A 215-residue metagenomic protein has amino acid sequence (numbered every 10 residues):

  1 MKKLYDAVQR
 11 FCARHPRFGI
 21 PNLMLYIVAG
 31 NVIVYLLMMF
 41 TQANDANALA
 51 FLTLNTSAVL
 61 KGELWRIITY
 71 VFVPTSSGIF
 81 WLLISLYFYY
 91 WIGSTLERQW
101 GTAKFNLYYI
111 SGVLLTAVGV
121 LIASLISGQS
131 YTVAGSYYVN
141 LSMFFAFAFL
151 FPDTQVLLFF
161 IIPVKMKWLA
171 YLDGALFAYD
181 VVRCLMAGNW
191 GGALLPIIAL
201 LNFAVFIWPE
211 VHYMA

Functional and structural regions predicted by a protein language model:
M1-I20, L121, A175-A215: C-terminal transmembrane module of polytopic alpha-helical membrane proteins
C12, P16-V113, A117-V118, S124 (+2 more regions): N-terminal TM1-TM2 helical hairpin plus the immediately adjacent luminal interfacial "cap"
M24-V34, Y109-G112, F145, L169-L176 (+1 more regions): Hydrophobic alpha-helical transmembrane segments of polytopic
V32, L36-L37, V113-L121, A148 (+2 more regions): Aromatic-anchored segments of alpha-helical transmembrane domains
L83-F88, S136-F145, I161, G191-P209: Hydrophobic core segments of alpha-helical transmembrane domains in multi-pass membrane proteins
T116-A117, A134-P152: Generic alpha-helical transmembrane segments
G128-Y131, Q155-I162, Y213-A215: A cytosolic-side transmembrane-helix exit/cap motif
D153-D173: Membrane-helix boundary/juxtamembrane motif in polytopic membrane proteins
